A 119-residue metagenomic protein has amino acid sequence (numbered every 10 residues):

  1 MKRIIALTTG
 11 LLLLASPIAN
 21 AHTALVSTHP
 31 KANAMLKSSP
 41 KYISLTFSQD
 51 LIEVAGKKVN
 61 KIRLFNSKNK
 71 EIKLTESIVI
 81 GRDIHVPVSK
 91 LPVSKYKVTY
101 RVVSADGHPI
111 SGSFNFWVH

Functional and structural regions predicted by a protein language model:
M1-G10: Positively charged n-region of N-terminal signal peptides that target proteins for export
G10, A19, A32, H85: Generic anion/oxyanion-binding catalytic loop in active/binding sites
N20-H29: Cleaved targeting-peptide boundary
L25, A34-S38, Y42, Q49-W117: Acidic, low-complexity Ser/Thr/Gly/Pro-rich repeat segments typical of extracellular/periplasmic and surface-exposed
P30, F47: Conserved S/T- and glycine-rich ATP-binding loop of Class I adenylate-forming
